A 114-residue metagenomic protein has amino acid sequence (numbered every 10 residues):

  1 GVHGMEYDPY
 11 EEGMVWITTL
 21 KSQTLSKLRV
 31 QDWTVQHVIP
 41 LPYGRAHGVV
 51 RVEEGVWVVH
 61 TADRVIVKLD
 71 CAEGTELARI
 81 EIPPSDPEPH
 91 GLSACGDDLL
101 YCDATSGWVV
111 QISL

Functional and structural regions predicted by a protein language model:
G1-E12, L41-E54, P84-D97, S106: Beta-rich, blade/repeat-based domains predominating in secreted/periplasmic proteins but also intracellular
V15-S22, V58-D63, Y101-S106: Conserved beta-strand positions in repeat-built beta-propeller and related beta-rich domains
T18-I39, R45-H47: Histidine/lysine/aspartate-rich catalytic loop segments that bind and position anionic ligands
T24-S26, V67, V110: WD40 beta-propeller blade core
R29-W33, D70-G74, S113-L114: Short loop/turn segments that connect beta-strands within beta-propeller blades
W33-P40, T75-I82: A short beta-strand motif characteristic of beta-propeller blades
T105, Q111-L114: Sequence/structural signature of beta-propeller modules and their immediately flanking N-terminal secretory/stalk
